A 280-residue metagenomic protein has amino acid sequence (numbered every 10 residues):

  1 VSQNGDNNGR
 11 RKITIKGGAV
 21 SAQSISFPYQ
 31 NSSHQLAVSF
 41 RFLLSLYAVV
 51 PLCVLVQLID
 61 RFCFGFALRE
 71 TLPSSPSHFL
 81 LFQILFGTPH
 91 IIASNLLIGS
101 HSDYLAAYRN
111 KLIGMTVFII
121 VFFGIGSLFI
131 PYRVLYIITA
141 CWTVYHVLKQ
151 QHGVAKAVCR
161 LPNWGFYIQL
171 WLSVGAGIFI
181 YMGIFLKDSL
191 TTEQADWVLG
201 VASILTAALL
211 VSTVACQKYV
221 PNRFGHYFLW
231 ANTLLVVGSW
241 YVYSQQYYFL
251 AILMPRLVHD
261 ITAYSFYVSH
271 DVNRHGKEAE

Functional and structural regions predicted by a protein language model:
S2-N4, R10-Q35: Short, Lys/Arg-rich, polar N-terminal cytosolic tail immediately upstream of the first transmembrane signal-anchor
A22-Q83: N-terminal signal-anchor module of multipass membrane proteins
R41-L55, G114-I120, L172-A176: Alpha-helical transmembrane segments
H78-I98, W142-Q151: Central hydrophobic cores of alpha-helical transmembrane segments in multi-pass inner-membrane proteins across all
G99-N110, V154-G165, L190-T192, A215-Y227 (+1 more regions): Membrane-interface helix-boundary motifs at transmembrane edges
I125-W197: Membrane-interface helix-loop-helix junctions at boundaries between adjacent transmembrane segments
A140-H152, T206-S212, P255-F266: Alpha-helical transmembrane segments and their membrane-interface exit regions
P162-A176, G183-Y248, F266-S269: Long, contiguous internal "core" modules enriched in hydrophobic/ aromatic residues
